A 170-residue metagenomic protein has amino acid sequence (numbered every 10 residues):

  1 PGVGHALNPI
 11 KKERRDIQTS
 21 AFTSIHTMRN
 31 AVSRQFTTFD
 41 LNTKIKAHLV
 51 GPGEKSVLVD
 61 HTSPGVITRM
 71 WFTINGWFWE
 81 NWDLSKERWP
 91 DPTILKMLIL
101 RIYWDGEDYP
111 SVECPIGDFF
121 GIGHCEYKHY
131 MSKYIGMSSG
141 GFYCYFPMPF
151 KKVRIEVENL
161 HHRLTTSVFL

Functional and structural regions predicted by a protein language model:
P1-L170: Beta-strand-centric surfaces of beta-sandwich/beta-rich domains
